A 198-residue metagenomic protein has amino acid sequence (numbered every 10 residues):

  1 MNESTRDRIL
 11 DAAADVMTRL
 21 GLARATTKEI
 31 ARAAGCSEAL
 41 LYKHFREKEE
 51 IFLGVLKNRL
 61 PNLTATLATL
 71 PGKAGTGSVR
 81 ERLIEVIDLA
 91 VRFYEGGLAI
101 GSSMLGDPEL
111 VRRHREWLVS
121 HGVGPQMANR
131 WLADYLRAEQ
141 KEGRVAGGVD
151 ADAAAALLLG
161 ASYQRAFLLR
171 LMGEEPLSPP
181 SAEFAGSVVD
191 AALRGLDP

Functional and structural regions predicted by a protein language model:
M1-S4, T64: N-terminal intrinsically disordered/low-complexity leader segments
R8, V16-E50, G54, N58: Helix-turn-helix
L10, R80, I84, D88 (+4 more regions): An amphipathic alpha-helix signature
A12-V16, G54, L89, A161: Short amphipathic alpha-helical elements of helix-turn-helix/winged-helix folds
G54, L67-A99, A151-A155, A185: Hydrophobic alpha-helical connector segments
E85, V91-W131: Short secondary-structure transition hinges
A99-S103, G122, Q126, Q140-D190: Hydrophobic/aromatic-rich alpha-helical bundle segments in the mid-to-C-terminal region
